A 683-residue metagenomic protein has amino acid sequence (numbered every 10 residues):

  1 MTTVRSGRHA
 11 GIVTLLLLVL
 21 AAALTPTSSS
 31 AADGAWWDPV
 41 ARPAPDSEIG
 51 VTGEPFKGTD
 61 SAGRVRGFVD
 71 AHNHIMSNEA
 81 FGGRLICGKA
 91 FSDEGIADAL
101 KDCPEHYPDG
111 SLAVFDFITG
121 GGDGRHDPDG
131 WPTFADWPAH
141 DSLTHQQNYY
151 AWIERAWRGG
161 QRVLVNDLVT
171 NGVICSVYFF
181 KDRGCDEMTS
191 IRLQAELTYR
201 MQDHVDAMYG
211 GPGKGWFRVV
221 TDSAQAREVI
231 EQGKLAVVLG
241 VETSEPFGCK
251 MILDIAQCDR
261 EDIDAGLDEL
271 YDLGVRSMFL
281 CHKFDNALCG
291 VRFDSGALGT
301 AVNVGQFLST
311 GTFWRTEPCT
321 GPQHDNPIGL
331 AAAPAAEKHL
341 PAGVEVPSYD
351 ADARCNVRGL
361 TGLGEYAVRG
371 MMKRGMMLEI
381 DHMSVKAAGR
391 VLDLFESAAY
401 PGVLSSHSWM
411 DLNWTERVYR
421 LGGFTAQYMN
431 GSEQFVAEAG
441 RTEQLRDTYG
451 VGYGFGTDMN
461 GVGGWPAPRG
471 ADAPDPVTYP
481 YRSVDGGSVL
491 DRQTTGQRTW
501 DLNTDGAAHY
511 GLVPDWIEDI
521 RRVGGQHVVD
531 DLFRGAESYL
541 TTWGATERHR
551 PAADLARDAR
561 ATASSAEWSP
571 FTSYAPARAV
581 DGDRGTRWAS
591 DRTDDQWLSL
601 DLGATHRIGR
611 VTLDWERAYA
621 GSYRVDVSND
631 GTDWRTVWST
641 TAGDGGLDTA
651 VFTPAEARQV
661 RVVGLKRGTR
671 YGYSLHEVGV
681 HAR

Functional and structural regions predicted by a protein language model:
T2-A32: Secretory targeting and sorting signals
A32-C355, G362-R369, K386-E396, V403 (+1 more regions): N-terminal hydrophobic targeting/anchoring segments and the immediately downstream early-domain regions of hydrolases
F134-A135, V368-M377, A399-Y400, T605-I608: Short, surface-exposed connector motifs at secondary-structure boundaries
A236, D595-S599, R607-R610, L647: Intrinsic-disorder/low-complexity, polar/charged segments enriched in Ser/Thr/Lys/Arg/Asp/Glu/Gln
E379-M383: Catalytic beta/alpha-barrel core
P551-G603, D614-Y619, S639-A642, R670 (+1 more regions): Disordered, acidic Ser/Thr/Pro-rich linker "stalks" and the adjacent N-terminal cap of the next globular domain
A566, D591-Q596, R617-R683: Trp- and acidic/polar-enriched beta-sheet ligand-binding modules for extracellular glycan and matrix recognition
H606-R617, V662: A short beta-strand element within beta-rich, extracytoplasmic domains of secreted/secretory-pathway proteins
